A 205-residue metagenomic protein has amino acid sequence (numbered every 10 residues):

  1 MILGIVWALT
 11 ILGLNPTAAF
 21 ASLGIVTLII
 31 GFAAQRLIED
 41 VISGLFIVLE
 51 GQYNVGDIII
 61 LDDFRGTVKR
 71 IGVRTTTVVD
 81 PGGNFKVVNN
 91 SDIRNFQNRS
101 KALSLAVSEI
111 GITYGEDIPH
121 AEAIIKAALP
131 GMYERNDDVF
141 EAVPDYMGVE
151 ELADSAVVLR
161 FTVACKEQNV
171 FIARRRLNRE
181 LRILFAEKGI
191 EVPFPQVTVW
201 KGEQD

Functional and structural regions predicted by a protein language model:
M1-V48, P81, F85-L103: Membrane-contacting alpha-helices and adjoining membrane-interface segments in channel/transport-associated proteins
A8, G13, I38, G56 (+5 more regions): Residue-level signature of catalytic and energy-coupling elements of molecular machines, predominantly ATP/GTP-dependent
T10, D40-S43, P119, A123-A127 (+4 more regions): Solvent-exposed alpha-helical segments within well-ordered globular domains of core cellular machineries
L28-R36, G115-A123, E167-R176, F194: Ordered, soluble secondary-structure elements with a strong preference for glycine-centered loop motifs and nearby
I30, I110, F161-V163: Preference for bulky hydrophobic residues occupying beta-strand positions in well-ordered beta-sheet regions
F46-V139, V157: Soluble accessory domains appended to multi-pass membrane transport proteins
R135-N136, F140-D205: Solvent-exposed, non-transmembrane regulatory segments of membrane-associated proteins
